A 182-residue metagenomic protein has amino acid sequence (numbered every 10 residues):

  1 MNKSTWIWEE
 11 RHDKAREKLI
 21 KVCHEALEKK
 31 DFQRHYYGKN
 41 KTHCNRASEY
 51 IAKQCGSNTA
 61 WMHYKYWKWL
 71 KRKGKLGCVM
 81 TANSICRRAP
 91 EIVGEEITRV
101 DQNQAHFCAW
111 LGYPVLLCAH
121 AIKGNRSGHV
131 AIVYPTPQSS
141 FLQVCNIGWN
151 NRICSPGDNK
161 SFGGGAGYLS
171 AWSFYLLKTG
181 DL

Functional and structural regions predicted by a protein language model:
M1-N83: N-terminal capping segments
S4, K14, S127, V133-L182: Active-site or metal-binding loop neighborhoods of secreted/extracellular toxin and effector enzymes
R16, L27, R34, S48 (+6 more regions): Low-complexity, compositionally biased segments
I20-E25, K30-D31, E49, N103-A105 (+5 more regions): Generic ordered-secondary-structure signal
Y36-Y37, Y50, Y64-Y66, Y113 (+3 more regions): Sequence-level detector for tyrosine residue identity
Y64-I153: ...with weaker cross-activation on analogous glycine-rich loops/strands in unrelated enzymes
